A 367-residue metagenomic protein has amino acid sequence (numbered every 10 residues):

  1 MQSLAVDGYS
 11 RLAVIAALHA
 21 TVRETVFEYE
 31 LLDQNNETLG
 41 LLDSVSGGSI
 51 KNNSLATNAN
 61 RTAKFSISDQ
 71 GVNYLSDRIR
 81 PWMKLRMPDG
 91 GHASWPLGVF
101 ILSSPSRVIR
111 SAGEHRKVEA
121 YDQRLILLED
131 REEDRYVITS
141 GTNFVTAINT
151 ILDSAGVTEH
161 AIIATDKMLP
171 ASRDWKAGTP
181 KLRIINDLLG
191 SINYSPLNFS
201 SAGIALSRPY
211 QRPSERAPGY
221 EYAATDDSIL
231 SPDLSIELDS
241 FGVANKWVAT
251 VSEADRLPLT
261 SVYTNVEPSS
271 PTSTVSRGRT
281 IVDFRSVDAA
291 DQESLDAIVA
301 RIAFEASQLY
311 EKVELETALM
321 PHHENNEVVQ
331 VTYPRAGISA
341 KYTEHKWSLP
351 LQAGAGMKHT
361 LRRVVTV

Functional and structural regions predicted by a protein language model:
M1-N36, N186, G190, S207 (+1 more regions): Acidic, small/polar-enriched beta strand-loop surface segments
Q2, A93, R110-L127, I163-V243: Short beta-strand-centered interaction patches in the first periplasmic/extracellular domains of large envelope
Q2, D69-E159, T366-V367: Surface-exposed cap/loop segments at beta↔alpha junctions
R23, D33-R80, I126-D130, T139-T142 (+2 more regions): Extracellular/virion structural assembly segments
S46-L55, S103-I109, W347-P350: Short amphipathic beta-strand and strand-loop transition segments with alternating hydrophobic
N52-G71, G113-L125, L188, A249 (+3 more regions): Oligomerization/assembly interface segments of phage tail-like spikes and tubes
N58, A63-F65, A120, D134-H160 (+4 more regions): Amphipathic, non-transmembrane alpha-helical segments in extracytoplasmic/periplasmic proteins
S94-V99, K117, T260, S339-T343 (+1 more regions): Well-ordered beta-strand positions in beta-sheet-rich domains
